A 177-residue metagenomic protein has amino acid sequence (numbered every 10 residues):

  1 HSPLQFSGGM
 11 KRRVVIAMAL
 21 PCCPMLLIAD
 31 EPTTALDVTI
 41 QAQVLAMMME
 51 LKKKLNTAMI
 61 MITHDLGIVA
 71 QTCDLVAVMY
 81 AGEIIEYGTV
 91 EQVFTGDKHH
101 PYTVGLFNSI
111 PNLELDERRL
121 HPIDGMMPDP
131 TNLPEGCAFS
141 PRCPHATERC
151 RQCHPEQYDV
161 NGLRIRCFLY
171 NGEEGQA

Functional and structural regions predicted by a protein language model:
S2-F6: Conserved ABC ATPase signature
S7-R13: ABC ATPase nucleotide-binding domain "signature motif"
R13, I40, M61, L163-R164: N-terminal functional modules and adjacent low-complexity/disordered segments of proteins
P21-M25: A short, proline-enriched helix->beta-strand linker immediately N-terminal to the Walker B motif in ABC-type P-loop
L27-D30: Catalytic Walker B motif of ABC-type/P-loop ATPase nucleotide-binding domains
P32, L36, I40-R118: P-loop NTP-binding/switch modules centered on Walker-like glycine-rich loops
Y87-A177: Short catalytic/signature loops enriched in Gly
